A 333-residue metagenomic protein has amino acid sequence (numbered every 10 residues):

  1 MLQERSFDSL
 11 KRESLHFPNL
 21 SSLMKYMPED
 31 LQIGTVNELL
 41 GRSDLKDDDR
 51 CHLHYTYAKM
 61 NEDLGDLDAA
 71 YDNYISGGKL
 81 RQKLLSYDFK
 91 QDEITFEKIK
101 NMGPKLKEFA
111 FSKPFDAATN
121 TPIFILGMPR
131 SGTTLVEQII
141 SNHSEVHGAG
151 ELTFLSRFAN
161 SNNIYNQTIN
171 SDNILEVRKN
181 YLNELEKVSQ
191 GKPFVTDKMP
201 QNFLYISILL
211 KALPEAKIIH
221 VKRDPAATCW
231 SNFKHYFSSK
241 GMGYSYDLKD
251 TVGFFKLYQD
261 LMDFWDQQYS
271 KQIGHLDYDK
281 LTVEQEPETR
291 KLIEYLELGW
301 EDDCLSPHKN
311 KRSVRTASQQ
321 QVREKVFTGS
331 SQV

Functional and structural regions predicted by a protein language model:
E4-F7, F17-M24, I33-D48, L53-P122 (+4 more regions): PAPS-dependent sulfotransferases, especially Golgi type II membrane carbohydrate sulfotransferases
A110-K217, V221-K222: Phosphate-binding active sites in nucleotide-utilizing proteins
G132-H147, L209-L213, V221-D224, H275-D302 (+2 more regions): PAPS/PAP-binding and catalytic site of the sulfotransferase fold
T153-L155, P225-T228, L281-T282: Conserved nucleotide-binding/hydrolysis micro-motifs of P-loop NTPases
L204-S207, W230, E286: Short N-terminal helix/helix-N-cap motif within the alpha/beta-hydrolase-1
L209-L213, I219-G243: Conserved P-loop NTPase nucleotide-binding/switch module
